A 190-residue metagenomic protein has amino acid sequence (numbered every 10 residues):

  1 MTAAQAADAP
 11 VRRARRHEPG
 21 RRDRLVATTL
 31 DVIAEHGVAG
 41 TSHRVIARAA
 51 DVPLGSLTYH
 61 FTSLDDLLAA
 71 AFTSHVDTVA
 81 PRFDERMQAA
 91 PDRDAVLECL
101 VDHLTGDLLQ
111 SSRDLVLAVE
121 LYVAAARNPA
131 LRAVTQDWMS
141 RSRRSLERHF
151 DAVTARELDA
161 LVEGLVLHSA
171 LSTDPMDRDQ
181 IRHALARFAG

Functional and structural regions predicted by a protein language model:
M1-G20: N-terminal intrinsically disordered/low-complexity leader segments
R24, T28-A70: Helix-turn-helix
T73-V79: Short, basic, alpha-helical segments at the C-terminal edge of helix-turn-helix-like DNA-binding modules
F83-L115, L158: Hydrophobic alpha-helical connector segments
L104, A118-Y122, L158, V162-L165: Short alpha-helical scaffolding segments that buttress acidic/His motifs in well-ordered protein cores
L108-Q136: Amphipathic alpha-helical segments used for helix-helix packing
L131-S140, R148-G190: Hydrophobic/aromatic-rich alpha-helical bundle segments in the mid-to-C-terminal region
